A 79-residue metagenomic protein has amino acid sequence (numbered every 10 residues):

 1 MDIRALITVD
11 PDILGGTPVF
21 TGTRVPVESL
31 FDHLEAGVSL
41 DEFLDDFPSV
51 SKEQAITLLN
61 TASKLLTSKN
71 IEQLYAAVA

Functional and structural regions predicted by a protein language model:
M1-V25: N-terminal first-folded block
T17-V19, V25-V27, I71-A79: Short, surface-exposed, charge-dense and proline/glycine-enriched linear segments
P18-F20, V25-T61: Amphipathic, hydrophobic secondary-structure cores in small proteins
V50-V78: C-terminal structural segments of small proteins and small subunits
